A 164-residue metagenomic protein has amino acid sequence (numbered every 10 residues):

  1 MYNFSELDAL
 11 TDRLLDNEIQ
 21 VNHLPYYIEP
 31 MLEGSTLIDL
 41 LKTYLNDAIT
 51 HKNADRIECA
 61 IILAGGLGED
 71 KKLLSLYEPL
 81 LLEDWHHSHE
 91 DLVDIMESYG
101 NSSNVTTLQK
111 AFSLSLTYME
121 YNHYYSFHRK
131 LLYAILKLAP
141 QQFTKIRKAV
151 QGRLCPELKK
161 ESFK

Functional and structural regions predicted by a protein language model:
M1-I38, L67: Intrinsically disordered, serine/threonine- and proline-rich low-complexity regions of large eukaryotic regulatory
Y2-D8, S35-D47, G68-L82, N101-S115 (+1 more regions): Amphipathic alpha-helical scaffolding segments comprising HEAT/armadillo-like alpha-solenoid repeats
Y2-E6, Y124-S126, L154-E157: Alpha-helical scaffold domains
N17, H51-K52, D84, S115 (+2 more regions): Short coil/turn helix-boundary motifs
N22-G34, D47, H51, D55-E69 (+4 more regions): Structural detector for internal amphipathic alpha-helices that build alpha-solenoid repeat scaffolds
I146-K164: Alpha-helical oligomerization segments
